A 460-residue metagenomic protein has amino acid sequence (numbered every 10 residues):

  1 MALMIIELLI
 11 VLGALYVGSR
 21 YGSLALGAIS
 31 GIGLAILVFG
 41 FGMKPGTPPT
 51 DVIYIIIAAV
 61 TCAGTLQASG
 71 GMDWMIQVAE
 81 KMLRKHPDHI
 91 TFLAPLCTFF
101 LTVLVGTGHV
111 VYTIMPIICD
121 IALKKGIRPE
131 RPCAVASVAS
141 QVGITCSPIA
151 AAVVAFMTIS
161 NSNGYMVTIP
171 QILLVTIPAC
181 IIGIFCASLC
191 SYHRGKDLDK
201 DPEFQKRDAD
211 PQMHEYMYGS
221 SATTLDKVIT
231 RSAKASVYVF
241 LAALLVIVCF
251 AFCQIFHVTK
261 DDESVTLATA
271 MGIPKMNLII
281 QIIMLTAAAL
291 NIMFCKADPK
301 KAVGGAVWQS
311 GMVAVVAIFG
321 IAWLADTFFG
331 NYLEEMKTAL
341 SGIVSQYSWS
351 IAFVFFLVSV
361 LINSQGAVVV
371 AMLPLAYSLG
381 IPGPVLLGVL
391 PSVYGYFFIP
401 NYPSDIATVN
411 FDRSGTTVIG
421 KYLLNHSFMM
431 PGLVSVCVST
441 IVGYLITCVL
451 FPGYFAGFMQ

Functional and structural regions predicted by a protein language model:
M1-A63, E203-D326, M430-Q460: Hydrophobic transmembrane alpha-helices of multi-pass small-molecule transporters
E7-L9, T176, I282-T286, W349-F356: Transmembrane alpha-helical segments of multi-pass small-molecule transport proteins
V17, I29-V38, M43-I127, R131-P132 (+3 more regions): Membrane-embedded alpha-helical segments and adjacent helix-loop junctions characteristic of multi-pass solute
D51-V60, I172-A187, A270-M284, V385-I399: Alpha-helical transmembrane segments
V60-G64, C97-V110, V135-S147, T176-I184 (+4 more regions): Helix-loop-helix module between adjacent transmembrane segments
D120-H214, T223-S236, P382-S392, A407-Q460: Membrane-core helix-loop-helix motifs of multi-pass transport proteins
Q365-G366, F398, D405-N410: Terminal transmembrane helical module of multi-pass membrane proteins
